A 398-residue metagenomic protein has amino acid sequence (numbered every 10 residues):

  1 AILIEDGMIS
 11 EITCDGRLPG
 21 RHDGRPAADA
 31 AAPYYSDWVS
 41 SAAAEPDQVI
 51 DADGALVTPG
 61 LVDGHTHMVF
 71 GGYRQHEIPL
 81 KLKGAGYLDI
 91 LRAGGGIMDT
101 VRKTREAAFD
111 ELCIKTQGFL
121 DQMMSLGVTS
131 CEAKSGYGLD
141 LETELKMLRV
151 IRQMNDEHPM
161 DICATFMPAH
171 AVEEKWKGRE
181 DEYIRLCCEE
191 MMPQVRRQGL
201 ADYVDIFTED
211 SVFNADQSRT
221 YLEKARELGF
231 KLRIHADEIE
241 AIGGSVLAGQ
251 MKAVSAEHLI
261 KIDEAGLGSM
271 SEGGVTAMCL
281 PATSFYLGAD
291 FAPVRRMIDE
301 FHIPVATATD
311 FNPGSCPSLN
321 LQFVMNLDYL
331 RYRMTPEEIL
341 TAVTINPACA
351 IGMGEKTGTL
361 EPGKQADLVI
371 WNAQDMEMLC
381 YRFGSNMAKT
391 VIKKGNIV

Functional and structural regions predicted by a protein language model:
A1-T58: Histidine-rich, glycine-flanked metal-binding segment
I2, G7, G54, H65 (+13 more regions): Divalent metal-coordination and catalytic microenvironments
D47-D51, A164, V391: Conserved beta-strand scaffold positions in the cores of enzyme catalytic domains, especially in NTP/NDP-utilizing
A55-E77: Di-metal (Zn2+ and/or Mg2+/Mn2+) metal-binding site signature of metallo-dependent hydrolases with the MBL/beta-CASP
R74-L112, H170-E182, S245-G249, T276: Active-site gating loops and adjacent loop-to-helix segments of metal-dependent hydrolytic enzymes
T100-K115, D121, T129-I242: Metal-coordinating catalytic core of metallo-dependent amide/deamination hydrolases
G127-V128, A201, A253, H302: A structural motif
K231, A241-T359, W371-D375, F383 (+1 more regions): Active-site-adjacent C-terminal substructures of enzyme catalytic domains
